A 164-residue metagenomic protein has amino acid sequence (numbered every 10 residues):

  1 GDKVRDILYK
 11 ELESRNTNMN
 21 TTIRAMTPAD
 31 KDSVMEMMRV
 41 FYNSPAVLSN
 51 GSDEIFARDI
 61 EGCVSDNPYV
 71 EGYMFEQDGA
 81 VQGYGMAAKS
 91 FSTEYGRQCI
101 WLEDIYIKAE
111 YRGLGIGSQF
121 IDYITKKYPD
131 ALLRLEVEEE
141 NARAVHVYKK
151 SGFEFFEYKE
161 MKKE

Functional and structural regions predicted by a protein language model:
T22-E36: A short beta-loop-alpha structural element at the N-terminal edge of CoA-dependent acyl/N-acetyltransferase catalytic
M35-G62: Conserved GNAT-fold acetyl-CoA-binding loop/helix
G62-M74: A short helix-loop-beta-strand connector motif used in the catalytic cores of GNAT acetyltransferases and, in some
M74, A80-K89: Conserved beta-strand in the GNAT
L102-R112: A short, internal acetyl-CoA/4′-phosphopantetheine-binding micro-motif in the GNAT/acyltransferase core
Y111-Y123: Conserved acetyl-CoA pyrophosphate-binding loop and the N-cap/start of the following alpha-helix in GNAT-like
S118, E139-E157: Conserved active-site alpha-helix within GNAT-family acetyltransferase domains
K127-E138: Conserved GNAT acetyl-CoA-binding A-motif
